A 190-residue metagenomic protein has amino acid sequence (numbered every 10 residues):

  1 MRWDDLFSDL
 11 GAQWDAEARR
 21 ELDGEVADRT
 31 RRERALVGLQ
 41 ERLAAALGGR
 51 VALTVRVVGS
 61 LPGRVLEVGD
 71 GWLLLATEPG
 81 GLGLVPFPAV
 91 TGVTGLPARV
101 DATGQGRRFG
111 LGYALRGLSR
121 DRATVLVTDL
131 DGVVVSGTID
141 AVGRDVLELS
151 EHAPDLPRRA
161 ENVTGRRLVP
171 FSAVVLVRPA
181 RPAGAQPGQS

Functional and structural regions predicted by a protein language model:
M1-S190: Conserved RNA-binding domains used in RNP assembly and mRNA/RNA metabolism
